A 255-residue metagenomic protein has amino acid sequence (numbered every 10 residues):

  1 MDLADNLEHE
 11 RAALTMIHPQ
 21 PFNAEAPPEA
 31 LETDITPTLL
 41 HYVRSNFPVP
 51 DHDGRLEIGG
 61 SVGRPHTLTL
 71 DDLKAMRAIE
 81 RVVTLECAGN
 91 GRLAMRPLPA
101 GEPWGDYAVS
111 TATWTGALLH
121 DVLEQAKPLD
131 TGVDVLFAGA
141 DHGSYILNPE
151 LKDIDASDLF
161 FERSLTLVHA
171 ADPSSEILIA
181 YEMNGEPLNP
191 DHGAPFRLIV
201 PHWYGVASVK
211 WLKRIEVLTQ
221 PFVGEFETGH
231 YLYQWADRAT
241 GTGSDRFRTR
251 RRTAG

Functional and structural regions predicted by a protein language model:
M1-E57, V62-R64, L68, A78 (+2 more regions): Extended, aromatic/histidine-rich regions of cofactor-dependent oxidoreductases associated with respiratory
D2-D5, H66, L70, R92 (+1 more regions): N-terminal low-hydrophobic presequence detector
S61-P65, M76, N90, A94 (+3 more regions): Generic N-terminal helix/loop capping motif
D71-L73, P99-G105, S110-T111, D134-L136: "Short basic amphipathic alpha-helical interaction patches in structured regions
R81-A108, A171: Short, conserved helix/loop micro-motifs enriched in His/Cys and acidic residues
D106-D121, K127-D130: Mid-length scaffold segments of soluble, non-membrane domains
